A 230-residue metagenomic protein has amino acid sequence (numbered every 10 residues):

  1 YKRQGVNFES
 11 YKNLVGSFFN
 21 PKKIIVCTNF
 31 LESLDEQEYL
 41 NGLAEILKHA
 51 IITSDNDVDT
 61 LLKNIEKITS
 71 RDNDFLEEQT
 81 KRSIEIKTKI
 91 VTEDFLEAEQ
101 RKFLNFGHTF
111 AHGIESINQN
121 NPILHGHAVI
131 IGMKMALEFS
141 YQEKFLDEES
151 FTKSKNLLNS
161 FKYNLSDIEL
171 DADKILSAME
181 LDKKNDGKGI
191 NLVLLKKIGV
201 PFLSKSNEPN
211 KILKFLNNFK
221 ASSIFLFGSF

Functional and structural regions predicted by a protein language model:
Y1-K2, F230: N-terminal regions encompassing targeting/leader/pre-sequences
K2-N64: A glycine/threonine-rich phosphate-anchoring loop and its flanking beta-alpha core in nucleotide/phosphate-binding
A44, F145-L226, F230: C-terminal charged capping/lid subdomain of soluble metabolic enzymes
A44-H49, K81, I131, S177: Generic alpha-helical structural context detector
D59, K63-D173: Active-site segments that bind and position negatively charged phosphate/pyrophosphate groups
